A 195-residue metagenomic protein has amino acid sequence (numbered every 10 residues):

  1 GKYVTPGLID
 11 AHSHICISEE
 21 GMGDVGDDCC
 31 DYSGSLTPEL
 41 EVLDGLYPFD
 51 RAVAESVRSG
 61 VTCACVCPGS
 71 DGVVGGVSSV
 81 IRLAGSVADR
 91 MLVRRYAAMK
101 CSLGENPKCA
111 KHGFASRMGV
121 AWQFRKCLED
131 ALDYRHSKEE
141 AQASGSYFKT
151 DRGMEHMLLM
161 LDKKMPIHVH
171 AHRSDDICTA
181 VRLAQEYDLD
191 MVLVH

Functional and structural regions predicted by a protein language model:
K2-P68: Metal-associated gating/positioning segment near the N- to mid-region
F49-M191: Polyanionic/metal-chelating signatures
V194-H195: Extracellular/periplasmic bilobed ligand-binding domains
